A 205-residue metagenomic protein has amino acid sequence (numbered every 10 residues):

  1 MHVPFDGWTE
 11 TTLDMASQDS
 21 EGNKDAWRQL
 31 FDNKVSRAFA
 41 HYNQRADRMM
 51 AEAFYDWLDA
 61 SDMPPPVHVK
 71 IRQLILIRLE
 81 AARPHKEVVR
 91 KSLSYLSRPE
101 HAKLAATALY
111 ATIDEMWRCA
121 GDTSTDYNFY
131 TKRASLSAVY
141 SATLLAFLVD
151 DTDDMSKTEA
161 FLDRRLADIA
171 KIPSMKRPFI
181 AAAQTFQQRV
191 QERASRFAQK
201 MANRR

Functional and structural regions predicted by a protein language model:
M1-D25, N33-Q44: Short, amphipathic alpha-helix enriched in basic
M15, Q29-W57, Q73, I77: Alpha-helical structural segments
Y55-K91: Hydrophobic alpha-helical connector segments
V67-A81, A108, T112-C119, R165: C-terminal ligand-sensing/allosteric alpha-helical core of TetR-family HTH transcriptional regulators
I77-T112: Internal, conserved structured core segments that host functional sites
E100-D122, K132-S137, S141: Amphipathic alpha-helical packing segments from all-alpha helical-bundle domains
D122-A183: Hydrophobic/aromatic-rich alpha-helical bundle segments in the mid-to-C-terminal region
M175-R205: Long, charge-rich low-complexity segments
